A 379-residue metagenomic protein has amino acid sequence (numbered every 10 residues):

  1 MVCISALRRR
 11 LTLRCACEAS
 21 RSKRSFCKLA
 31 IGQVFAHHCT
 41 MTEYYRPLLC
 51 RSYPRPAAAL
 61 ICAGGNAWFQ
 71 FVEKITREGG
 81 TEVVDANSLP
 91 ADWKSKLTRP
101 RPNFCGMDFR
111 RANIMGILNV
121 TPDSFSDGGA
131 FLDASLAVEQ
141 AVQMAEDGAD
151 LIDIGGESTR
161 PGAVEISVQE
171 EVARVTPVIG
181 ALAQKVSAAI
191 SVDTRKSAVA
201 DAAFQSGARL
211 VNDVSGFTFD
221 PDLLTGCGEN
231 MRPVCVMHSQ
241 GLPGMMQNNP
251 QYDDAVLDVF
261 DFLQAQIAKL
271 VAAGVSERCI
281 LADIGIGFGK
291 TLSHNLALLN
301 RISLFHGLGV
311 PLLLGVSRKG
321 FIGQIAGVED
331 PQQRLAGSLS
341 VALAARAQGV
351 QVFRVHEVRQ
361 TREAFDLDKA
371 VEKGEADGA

Functional and structural regions predicted by a protein language model:
V2, A6-L7, L11-A19, A30 (+1 more regions): Short amphipathic, helix-prone segments within low-complexity/disordered or flexible regions
R24, L29: Cationic, low-complexity basic patches in intrinsically disordered or flexible, solvent-exposed regions
M41-G106: N-terminal accessory interaction module
M41-N66, F109, F125-Q140, T159-L182 (+5 more regions): Active-site-adjacent loop and "lid" segments of alpha/beta metabolic enzymes
E139-G155: Catalytic domains of carbohydrate-active enzymes, especially glycoside hydrolases
E146, Q264-C279: Phosphate/pyrophosphate-binding loops at sites that engage ATP/ADP/AMP, CoA/4′-phosphopantetheine, polyphosphate
